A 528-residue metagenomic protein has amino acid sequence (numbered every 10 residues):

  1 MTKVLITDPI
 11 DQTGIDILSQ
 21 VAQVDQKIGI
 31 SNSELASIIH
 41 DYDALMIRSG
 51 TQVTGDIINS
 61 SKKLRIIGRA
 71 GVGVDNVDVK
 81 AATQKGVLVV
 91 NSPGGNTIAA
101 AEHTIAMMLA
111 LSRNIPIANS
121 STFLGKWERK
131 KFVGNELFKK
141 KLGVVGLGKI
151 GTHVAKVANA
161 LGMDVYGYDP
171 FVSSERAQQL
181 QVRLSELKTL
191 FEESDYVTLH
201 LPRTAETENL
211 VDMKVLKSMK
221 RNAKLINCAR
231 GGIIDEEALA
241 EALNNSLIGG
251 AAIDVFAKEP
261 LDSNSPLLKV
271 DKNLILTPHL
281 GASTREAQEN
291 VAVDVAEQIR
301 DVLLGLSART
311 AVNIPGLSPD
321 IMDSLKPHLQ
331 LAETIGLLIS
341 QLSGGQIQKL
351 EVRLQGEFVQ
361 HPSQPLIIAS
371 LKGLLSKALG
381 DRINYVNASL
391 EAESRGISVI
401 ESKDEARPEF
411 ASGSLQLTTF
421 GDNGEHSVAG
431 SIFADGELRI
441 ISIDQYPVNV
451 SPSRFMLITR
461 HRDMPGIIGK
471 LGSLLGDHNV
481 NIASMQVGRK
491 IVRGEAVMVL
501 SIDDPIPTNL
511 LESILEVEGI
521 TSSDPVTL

Functional and structural regions predicted by a protein language model:
M1-L88, D212-K214: An N-terminal-biased, well-structured beta-alpha scaffold segment characteristic of Rossmann-like dinucleotide-binding
K27-I28, R48, A70-G71, G86-I98 (+4 more regions): Short beta->alpha connector loops at strand-helix junctions that form conserved, small/polar/Pro-enriched
T51-I58, P170-P266: Rossmann-like adenosine-cofactor binding region
K85, P93-K141, V145, H153-A160 (+1 more regions): Phosphate-binding beta-alpha-beta segment of Rossmann-like dinucleotide-binding domains, i.e., the NAD(P)
V89-V90, N222-S343, T527: Rossmann-like dinucleotide-binding domain for NAD(H)/NADP(H)
A101-S120, K140, N159-M163, V293-L306 (+1 more regions): Oxidoreductase and adenylate-handling cofactor-binding alpha/beta cores
I150: Hydrophobic/small residue at the entry helix of a nucleotide-binding pocket
G316-L528: A conserved regulatory-domain signal marking ACT and ACT-like small-molecule sensing domains and adjacent regulatory
